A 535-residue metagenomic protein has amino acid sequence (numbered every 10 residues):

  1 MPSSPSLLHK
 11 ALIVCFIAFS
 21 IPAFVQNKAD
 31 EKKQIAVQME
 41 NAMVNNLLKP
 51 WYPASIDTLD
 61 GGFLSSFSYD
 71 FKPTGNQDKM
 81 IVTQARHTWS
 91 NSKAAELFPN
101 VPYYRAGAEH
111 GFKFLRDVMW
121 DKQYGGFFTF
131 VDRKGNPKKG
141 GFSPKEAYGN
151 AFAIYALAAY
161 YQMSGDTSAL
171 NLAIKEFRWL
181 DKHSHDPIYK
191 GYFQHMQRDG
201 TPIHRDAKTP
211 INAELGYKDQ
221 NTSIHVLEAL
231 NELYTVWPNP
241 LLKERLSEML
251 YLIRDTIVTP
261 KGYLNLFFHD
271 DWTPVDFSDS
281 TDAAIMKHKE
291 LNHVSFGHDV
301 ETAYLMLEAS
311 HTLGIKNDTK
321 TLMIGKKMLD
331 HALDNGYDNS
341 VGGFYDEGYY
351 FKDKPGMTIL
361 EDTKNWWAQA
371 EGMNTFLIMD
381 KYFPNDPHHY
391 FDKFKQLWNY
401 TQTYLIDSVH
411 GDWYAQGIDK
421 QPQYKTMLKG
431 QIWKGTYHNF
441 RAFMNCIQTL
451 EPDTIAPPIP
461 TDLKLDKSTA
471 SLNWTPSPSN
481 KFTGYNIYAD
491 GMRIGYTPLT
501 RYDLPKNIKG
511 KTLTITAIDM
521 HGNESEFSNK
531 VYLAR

Functional and structural regions predicted by a protein language model:
M1-A29: Bacterial Sec-dependent N-terminal signal peptides
Q26-S468, I487: Glycan-recognition and catalytic cores of secretory/periplasmic carbohydrate-active enzymes
Y189-G191, K467-S471, L499-D503, G510: A generic structural signal for beta-strand entry/edge sites
E451-N480, M520-R535: Pro/Thr/Ser/Gly-rich low-complexity, intrinsically disordered linker/stalk tracts
P460, W474, I487, L504 (+1 more regions): An aromatic-rich alpha-helical recognition segment common to small helix-rich domains
S477-D490: Solvent-exposed loop/turn segments flanking beta-strands in beta-repeat/beta-sandwich domains
M492-L499: Short beta-strand segments within Ig-like beta-sandwich modules, predominantly Fibronectin type-III
L504-E524: Beta-strand-rich modules
